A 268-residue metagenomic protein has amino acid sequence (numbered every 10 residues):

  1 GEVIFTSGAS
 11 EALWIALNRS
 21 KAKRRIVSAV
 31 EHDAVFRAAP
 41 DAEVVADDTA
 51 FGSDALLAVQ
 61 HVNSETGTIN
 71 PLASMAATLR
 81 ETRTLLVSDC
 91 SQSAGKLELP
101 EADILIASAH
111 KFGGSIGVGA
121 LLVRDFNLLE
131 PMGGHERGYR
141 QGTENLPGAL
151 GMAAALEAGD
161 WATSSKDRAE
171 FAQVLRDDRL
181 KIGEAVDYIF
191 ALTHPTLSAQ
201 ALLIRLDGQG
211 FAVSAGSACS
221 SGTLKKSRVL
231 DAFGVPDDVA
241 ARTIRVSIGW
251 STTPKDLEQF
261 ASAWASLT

Functional and structural regions predicted by a protein language model:
G1-T268: Pyridoxal 5′-phosphate
